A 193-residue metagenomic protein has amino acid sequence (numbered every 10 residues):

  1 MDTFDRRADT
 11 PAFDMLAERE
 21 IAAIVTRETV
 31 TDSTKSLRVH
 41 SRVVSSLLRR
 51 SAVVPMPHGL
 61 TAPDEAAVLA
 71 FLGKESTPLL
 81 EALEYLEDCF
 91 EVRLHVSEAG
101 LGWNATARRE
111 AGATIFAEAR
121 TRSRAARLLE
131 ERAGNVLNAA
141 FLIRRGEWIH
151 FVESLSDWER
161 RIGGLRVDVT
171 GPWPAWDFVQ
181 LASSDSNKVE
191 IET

Functional and structural regions predicted by a protein language model:
M1-T193: An interfacial alpha-helical scaffold signature
